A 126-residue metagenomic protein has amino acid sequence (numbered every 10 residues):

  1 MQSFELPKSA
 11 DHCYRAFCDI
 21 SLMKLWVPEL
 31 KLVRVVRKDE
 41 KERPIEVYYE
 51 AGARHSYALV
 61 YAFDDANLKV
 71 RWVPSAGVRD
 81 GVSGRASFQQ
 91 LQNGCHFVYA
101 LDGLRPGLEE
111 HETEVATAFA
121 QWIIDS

Functional and structural regions predicted by a protein language model:
M1-K41: Hydrophobic ligand-binding cavity/cleft-lining segments
M1-S3, S56-V60, S83-R85: Well-ordered beta-strand positions in beta-sheet-rich domains
E5-S9, Y48-G52, A62-D64, S75 (+2 more regions): Solvent-exposed residues in well-ordered beta-strands and their adjoining turns, especially edge/terminal strands
F17-D19, D65, V115: Intrinsically disordered, low-complexity regions enriched in Ser/Pro/Gly/Gln/His and often acidic
K24-L25, R34-R79, H96, W122: Glycine-rich portal/gate segments that line the openings of hydrophobic small-molecule binding cavities
L30-R34, K41-R43, F88-Q90, T113-A116: Short, charged/polar low-complexity linear motifs in solvent-exposed/disordered segments
V73-D125: Beta-strand/loop substructures that line and gate deep hydrophobic ligand-binding cavities in soluble
